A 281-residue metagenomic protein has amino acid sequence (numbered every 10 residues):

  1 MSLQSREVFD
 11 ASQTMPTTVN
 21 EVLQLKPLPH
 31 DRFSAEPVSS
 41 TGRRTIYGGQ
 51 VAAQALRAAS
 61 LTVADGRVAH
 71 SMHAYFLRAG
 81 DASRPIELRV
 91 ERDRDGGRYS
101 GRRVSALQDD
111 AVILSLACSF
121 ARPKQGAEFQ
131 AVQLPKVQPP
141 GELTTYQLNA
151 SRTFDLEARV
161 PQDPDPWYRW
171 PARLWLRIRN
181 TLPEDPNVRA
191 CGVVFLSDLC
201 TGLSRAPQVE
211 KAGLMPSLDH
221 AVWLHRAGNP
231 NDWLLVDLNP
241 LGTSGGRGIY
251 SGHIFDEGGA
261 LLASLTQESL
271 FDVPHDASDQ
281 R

Functional and structural regions predicted by a protein language model:
L3-R281: Terminal targeting signals and extreme-terminal segments of soluble enzymes
